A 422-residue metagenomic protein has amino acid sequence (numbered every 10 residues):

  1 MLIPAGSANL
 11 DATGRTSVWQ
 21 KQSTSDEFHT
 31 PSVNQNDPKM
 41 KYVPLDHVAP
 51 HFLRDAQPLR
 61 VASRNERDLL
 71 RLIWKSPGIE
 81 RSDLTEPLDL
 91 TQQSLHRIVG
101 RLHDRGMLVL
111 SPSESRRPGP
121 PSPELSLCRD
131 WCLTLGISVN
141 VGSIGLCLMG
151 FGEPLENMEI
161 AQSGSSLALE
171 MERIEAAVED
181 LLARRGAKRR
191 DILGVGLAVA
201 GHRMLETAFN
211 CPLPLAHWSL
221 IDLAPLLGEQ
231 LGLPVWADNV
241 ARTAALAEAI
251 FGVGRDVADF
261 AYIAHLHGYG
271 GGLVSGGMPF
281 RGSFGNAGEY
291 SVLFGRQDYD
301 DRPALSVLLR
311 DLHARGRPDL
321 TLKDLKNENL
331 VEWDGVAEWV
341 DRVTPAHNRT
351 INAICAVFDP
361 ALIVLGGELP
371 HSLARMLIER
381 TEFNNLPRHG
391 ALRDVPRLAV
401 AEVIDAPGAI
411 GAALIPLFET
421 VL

Functional and structural regions predicted by a protein language model:
L2-I3, N9-A12, T16-Q20, T24-S113 (+3 more regions): ATP-binding/phosphotransfer module of carbohydrate and carboxylate kinases, centering on a glycine-rich
V43-D46, N157-M158, S165-E170, W218-S219 (+2 more regions): Glycine/GP-enriched mid-protein hinge/lid loop-to-helix segment characteristic of carbohydrate kinases
T134-S138, I192-G196, F260-A264: Short glycine-aspartate micro-motif
G142-I144, H202-M204, G270: Short, acidic Gly/Pro/Ser/Thr-rich loop/turn segments
E153-P154, F209, M278: Residue-level signal for well-ordered, solvent-exposed loop/turn and beta-edge residues enriched in charged/polar side
E159, S163-G252, D256-D259, A374-P387: Glycine-rich phosphate-binding loop and adjoining helix at the ATP-binding site of ATP-dependent phosphoryl-transfer
V199, H265-H267, L362, G367-E368: Short secondary-structure boundary segments
